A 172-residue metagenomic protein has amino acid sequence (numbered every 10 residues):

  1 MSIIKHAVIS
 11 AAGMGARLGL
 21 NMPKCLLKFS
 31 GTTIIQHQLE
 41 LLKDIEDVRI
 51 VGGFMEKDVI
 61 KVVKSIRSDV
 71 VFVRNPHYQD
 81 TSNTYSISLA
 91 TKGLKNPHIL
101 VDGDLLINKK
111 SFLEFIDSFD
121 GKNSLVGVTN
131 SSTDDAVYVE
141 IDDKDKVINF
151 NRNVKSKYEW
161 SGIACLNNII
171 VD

Functional and structural regions predicted by a protein language model:
S2-V59: N-terminal glycine-rich phosphate-binding loop and ensuing alpha1 helix
H6, E46-V48, D69, P97 (+1 more regions): Residues at the starts of beta-strands that form the adenosine-phosphate
A11, G52, D102, V128-T129: Short beta-strand/turn micro-motifs composed of small residues that flank or help shape donor/cofactor-binding pockets
C25, D47, D69-V71, K146: Conserved beta-strand segments of alpha/beta enzyme cores
I35, V59, D104, V139 (+1 more regions): Residue-level signal for inorganic ion chemistry
K61, S65-H98: Short phosphate-binding loop-to-helix
N96-L106: Short beta-strand-to-loop acidic/aromatic patch adjacent to the donor-nucleotide binding site
N108-D172: Conserved core of the sugar-phosphate nucleotidyltransferase
